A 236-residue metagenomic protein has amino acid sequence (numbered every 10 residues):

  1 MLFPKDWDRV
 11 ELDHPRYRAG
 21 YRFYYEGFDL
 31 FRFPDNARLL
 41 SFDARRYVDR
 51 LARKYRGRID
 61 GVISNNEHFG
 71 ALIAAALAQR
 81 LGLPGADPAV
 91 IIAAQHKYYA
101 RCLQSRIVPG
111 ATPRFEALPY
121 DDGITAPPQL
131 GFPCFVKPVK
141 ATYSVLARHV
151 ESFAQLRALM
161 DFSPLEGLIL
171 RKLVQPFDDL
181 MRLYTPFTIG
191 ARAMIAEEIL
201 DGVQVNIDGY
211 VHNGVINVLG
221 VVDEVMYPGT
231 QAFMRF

Functional and structural regions predicted by a protein language model:
M1-V90, P119-I124: ATP-binding N-terminal substructure of ATP-dependent carboxylate-amine bond-forming enzymes
A71, S144-L146, F177-D178, G190: Domain-scale recognition of functional cores that engage charged ligands
Q79, I91-G110, G123: Glycine-/Pro-rich loop/turn segments that contact NAD(P) or position catalytic residues in Rossmann-like domains
A111-P113, F153-D201, A232: Conserved ATP-binding module of the ATP-grasp superfamily
R114-Y120, R148-E151: Short acidic-hydrophobic, aromatic-tinged amphipathic segments that line or gate anion-handling sites
P127-Q129, V139-T142, P186-I189, I199-G202 (+1 more regions): Solvent-exposed alpha-helices and their adjacent loops that cap or buttress functional pockets in soluble metabolic
P133-Q155: Conserved anion/nucleotide-ligand pocket segment
A154, A191, E198-F236: ATP-dependent carboxylate/phosphate-activation module, predominantly the ATP-grasp catalytic core and closely related
